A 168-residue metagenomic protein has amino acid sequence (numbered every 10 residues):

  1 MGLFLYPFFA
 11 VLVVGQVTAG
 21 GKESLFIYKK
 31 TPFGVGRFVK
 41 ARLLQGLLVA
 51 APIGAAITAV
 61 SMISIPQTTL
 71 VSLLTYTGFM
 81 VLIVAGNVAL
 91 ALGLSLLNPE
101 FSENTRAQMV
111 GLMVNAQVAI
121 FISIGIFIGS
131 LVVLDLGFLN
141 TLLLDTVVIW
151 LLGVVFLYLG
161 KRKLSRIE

Functional and structural regions predicted by a protein language model:
M1-S24, V35-E168: Hydrophobic alpha-helical transmembrane segments of membrane proteins
K29-G34: Short helix-to-coil transition segments within interhelical loops that connect adjacent transmembrane helices
